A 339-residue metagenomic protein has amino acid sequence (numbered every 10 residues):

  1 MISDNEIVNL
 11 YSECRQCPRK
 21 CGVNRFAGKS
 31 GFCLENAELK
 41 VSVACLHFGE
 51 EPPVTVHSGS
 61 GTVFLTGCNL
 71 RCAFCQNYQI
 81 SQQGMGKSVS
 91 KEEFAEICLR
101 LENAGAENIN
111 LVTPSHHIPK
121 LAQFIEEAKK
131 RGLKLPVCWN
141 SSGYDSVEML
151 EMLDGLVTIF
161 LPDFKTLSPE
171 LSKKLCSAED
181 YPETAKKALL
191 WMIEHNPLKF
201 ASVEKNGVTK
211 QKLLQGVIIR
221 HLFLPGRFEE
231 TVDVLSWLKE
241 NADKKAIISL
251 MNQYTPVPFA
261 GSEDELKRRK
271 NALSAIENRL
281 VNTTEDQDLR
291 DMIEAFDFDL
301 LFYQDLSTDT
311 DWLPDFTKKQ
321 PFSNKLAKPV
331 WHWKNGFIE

Functional and structural regions predicted by a protein language model:
M1-K29, L198-E339: Auxiliary Fe-S-binding modules of radical SAM enzymes
L34-F160, S168-P169: Conserved Radical SAM active-site core
G61, I109, V137-W139, F160-P162 (+3 more regions): Hydrophobic faces of well-ordered beta-strands that scaffold small-molecule active sites in alpha/beta enzyme cores
S81, I118, G143-S146, F164-P182 (+3 more regions): Conserved radical SAM core fold
V89, H116, C176-T184, G226 (+1 more regions): Alpha-helix N-cap and loop-to-helix initiation/capping positions
F94, L121, L150, A185 (+3 more regions): Aromatic/hydrophobic pocket-lining residues that form the small-molecule binding cavity in soluble enzyme cores
F124-C138, K187-H195, E285-M292: Alpha-helix-loop-beta-strand connector modules within alpha/beta enzyme cores
K173-T209: Anionic-ligand binding region
